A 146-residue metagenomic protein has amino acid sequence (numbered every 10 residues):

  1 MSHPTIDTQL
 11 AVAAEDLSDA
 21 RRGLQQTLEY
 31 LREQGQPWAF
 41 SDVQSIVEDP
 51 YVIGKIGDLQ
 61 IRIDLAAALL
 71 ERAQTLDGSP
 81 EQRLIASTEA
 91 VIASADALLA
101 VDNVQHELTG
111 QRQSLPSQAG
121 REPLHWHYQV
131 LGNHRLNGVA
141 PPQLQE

Functional and structural regions predicted by a protein language model:
M1-E15, D102-E146: Glycine-rich phosphate/cofactor-binding loops in nucleotide/flavin-utilizing enzymes
M1-I61: Glycine-rich beta->alpha junctions and the first turn(s) of the following alpha-helix
G23-L24, V47-D58, L69, L76-R83 (+3 more regions): Aromatic-residue detector
L24-W38, A67-Q74, V101-Q105: Extended amphipathic alpha-helical scaffold segments
L31, W38, L59, E81 (+3 more regions): Short alpha-helical interface elements
Q60, D64-D96, N103-L115: C-terminal helix-coil-helix/basic helical segment that borders enzyme active sites and/or dimer interfaces and provides
